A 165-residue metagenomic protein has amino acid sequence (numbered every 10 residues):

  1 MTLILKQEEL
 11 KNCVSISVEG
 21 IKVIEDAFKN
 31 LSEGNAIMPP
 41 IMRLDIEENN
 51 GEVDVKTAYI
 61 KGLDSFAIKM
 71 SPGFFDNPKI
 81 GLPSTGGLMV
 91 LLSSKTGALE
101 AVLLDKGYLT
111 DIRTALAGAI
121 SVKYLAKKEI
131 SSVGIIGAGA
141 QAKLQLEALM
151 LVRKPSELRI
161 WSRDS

Functional and structural regions predicted by a protein language model:
M1-T110, A117-A119, L125-E129: N-terminal ligand-binding/catalytic initiation module
T2-L5, M150-K154: Acidic/polar active-site rim loop that often engages polyanionic ligands
K123-K128, L151-P155: Alpha-helix capping at helix-to-loop junctions
V133-G134: Conserved beta-strand elements of the Class I
A138-G139: Glycine-rich Rossmann-fold phosphate-binding loop(s) that bind the pyrophosphate of adenine dinucleotide cofactors
A142-K143: N-terminal Rossmann-fold NAD(P) dinucleotide-binding loop
L151-S165: NAD(P)-binding Rossmann-fold cofactor-contacting core
